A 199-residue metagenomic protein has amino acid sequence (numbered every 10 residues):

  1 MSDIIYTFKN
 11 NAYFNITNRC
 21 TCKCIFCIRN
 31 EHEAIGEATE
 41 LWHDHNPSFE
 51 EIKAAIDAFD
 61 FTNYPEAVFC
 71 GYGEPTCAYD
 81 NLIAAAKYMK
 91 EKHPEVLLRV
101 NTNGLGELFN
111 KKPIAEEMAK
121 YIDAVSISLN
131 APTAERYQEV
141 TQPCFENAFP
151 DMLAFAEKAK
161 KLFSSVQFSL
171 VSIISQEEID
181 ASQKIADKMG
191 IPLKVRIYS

Functional and structural regions predicted by a protein language model:
M1, K53-I56, K111-I114: A generic local structural motif
S2-S48: Canonical Radical SAM [4Fe-4S] cluster-binding loop centered on the CxxxCxxC motif and its immediate flanking residues
N30, C70, S128: Conserved residues at the C-terminal ends of beta-strands
E31-E37, N63-A67, T133-R136: Short, basic/glycine-rich phosphate-binding loops at helix/coil junctions that contact nucleotide phosphates
E40-D44, E74, C144: Pocket-edge positions in alpha/beta enzyme catalytic cores
S48-Y72: Short Fe-S-cluster ligation motifs
T76-S199: Conserved AdoMet/S-adenosylmethionine-binding subsite of the radical SAM
